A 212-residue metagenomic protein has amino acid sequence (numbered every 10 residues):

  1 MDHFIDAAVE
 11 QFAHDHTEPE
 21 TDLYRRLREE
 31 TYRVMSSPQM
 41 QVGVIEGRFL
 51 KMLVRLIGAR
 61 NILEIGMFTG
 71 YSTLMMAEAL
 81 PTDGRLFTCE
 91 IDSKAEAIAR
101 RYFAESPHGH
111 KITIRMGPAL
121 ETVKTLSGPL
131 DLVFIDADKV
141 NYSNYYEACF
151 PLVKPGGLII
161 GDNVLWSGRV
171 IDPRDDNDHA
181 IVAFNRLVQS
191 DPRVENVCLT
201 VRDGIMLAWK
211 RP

Functional and structural regions predicted by a protein language model:
M1-L132, K139-I160, V164-P212: A short alpha-helical cap/connector motif
